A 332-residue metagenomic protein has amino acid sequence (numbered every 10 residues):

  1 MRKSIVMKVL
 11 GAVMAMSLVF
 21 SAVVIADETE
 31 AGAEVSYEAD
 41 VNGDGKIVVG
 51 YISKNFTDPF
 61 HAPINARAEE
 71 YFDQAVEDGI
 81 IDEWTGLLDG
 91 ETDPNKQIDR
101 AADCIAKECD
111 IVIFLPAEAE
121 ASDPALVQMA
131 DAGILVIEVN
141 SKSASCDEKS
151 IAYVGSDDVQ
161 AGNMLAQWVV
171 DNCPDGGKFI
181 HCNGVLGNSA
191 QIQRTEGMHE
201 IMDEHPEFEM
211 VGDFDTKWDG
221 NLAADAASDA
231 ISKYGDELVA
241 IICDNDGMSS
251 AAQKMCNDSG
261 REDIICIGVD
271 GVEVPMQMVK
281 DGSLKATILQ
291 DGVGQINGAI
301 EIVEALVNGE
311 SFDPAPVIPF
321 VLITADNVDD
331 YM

Functional and structural regions predicted by a protein language model:
R2-K8, A22-M332: A residue-level marker of the well-folded mature domains of exported/periplasmic proteins
G11: Pyridoxal 5′-phosphate
M14, L18-A22: Hydrophobic core
